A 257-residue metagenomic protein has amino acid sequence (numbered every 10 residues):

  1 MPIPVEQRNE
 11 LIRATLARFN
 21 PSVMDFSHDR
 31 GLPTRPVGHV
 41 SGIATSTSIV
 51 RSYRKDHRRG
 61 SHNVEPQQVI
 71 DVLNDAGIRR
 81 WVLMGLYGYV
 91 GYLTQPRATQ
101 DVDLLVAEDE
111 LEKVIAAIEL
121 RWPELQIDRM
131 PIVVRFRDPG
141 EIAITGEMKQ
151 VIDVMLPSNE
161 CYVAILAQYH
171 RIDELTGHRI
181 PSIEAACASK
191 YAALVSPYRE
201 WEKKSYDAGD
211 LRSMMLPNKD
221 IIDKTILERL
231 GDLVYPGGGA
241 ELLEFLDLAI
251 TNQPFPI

Functional and structural regions predicted by a protein language model:
P2-I257: Compositionally biased terminal segments of proteins
